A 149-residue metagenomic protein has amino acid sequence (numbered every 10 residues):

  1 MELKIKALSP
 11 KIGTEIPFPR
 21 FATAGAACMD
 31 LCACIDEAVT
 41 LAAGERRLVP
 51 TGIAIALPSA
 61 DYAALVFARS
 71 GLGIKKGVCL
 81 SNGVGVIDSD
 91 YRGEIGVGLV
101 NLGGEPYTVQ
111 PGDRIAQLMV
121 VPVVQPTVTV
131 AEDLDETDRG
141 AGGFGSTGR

Functional and structural regions predicted by a protein language model:
M1-R149: DUTPase catalytic domain/fold
